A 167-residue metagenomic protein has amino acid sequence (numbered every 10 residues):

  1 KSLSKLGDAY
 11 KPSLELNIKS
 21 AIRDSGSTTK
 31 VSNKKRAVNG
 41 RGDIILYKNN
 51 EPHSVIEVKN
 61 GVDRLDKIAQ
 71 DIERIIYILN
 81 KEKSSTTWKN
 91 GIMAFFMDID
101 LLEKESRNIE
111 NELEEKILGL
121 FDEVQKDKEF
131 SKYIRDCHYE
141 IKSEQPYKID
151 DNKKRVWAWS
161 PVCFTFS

Functional and structural regions predicted by a protein language model:
K1-K30: Acidic-basic catalytic patches of nuclease active cores, encompassing PD-(D/E)XK and other metal-cofactor nuclease
K5-G7, L79-T86: Alpha-helix termini
Y10, W88-G91: Residue-level recognition of the N-termini of beta-strands and the immediately preceding loop/turn
K30-K34, G42-D43, Y147-N152: Catalytic micro-motifs at enzyme active sites that drive phosphoryl/nucleotidyl and oxygen chemistry
A37-V55: Active-site beta-strand-loop-beta-strand hairpin of nuclease catalytic cores that positions key catalytic residues
I56-N60: Amphipathic alpha-helical interface segments
G61-E82: Mg2+/Mn2+-dependent nuclease catalytic core
N90-S167: Domain-level recognition of nuclease-like catalytic cores that cleave nucleotide substrates
